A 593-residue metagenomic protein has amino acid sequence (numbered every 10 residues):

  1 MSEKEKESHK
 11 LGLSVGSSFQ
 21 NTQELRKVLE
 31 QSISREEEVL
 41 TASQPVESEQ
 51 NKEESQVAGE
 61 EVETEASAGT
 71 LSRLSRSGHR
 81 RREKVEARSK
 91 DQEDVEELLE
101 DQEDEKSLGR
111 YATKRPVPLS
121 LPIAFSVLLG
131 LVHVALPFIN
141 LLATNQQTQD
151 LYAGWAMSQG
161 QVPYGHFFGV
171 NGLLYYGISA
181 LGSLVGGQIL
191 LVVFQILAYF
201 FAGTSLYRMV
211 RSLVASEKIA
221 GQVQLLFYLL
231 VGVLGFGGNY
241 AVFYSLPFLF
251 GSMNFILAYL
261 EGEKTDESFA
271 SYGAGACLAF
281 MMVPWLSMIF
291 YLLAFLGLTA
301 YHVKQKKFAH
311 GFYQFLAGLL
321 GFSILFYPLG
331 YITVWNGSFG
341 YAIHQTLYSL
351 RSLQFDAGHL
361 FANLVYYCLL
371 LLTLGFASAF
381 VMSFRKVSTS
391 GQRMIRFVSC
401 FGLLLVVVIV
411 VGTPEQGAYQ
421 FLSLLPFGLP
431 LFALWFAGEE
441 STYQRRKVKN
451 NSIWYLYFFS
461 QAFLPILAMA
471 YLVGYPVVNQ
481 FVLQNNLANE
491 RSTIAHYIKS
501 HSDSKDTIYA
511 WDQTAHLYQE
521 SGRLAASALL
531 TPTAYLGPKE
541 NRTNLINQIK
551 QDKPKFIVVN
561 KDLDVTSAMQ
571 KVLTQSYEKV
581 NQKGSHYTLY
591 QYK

Functional and structural regions predicted by a protein language model:
V193-A215, G251: Transmembrane-helix motifs of polytopic, lipid-linked glycan transferases
L206-V231: Transmembrane-helix signature of polytopic, membrane-embedded enzymes that assemble or transfer cell-envelope glycans
V214, S252-S271, A377-G391, F436: Membrane-interface transmembrane helices that cradle and orient dolichyl/undecaprenyl
G235-S245: Short acidic/glycine- and proline-prone juxtamembrane loop motifs at membrane-interface regions of multi-pass membrane
E267-M288, L404-V410: Membrane-interface alpha helices of multi-pass inner-membrane proteins
F290-L320: Perimembrane helix-loop-helix junctions
T413-L456: Hydrophobic/aromatic-rich transmembrane helices and adjacent perimembrane loops
V482-L536, L545-T566, S585: Short periplasmic/luminal acceptor-recognition loop of GT-C membrane glycosyltransferases, typified by
